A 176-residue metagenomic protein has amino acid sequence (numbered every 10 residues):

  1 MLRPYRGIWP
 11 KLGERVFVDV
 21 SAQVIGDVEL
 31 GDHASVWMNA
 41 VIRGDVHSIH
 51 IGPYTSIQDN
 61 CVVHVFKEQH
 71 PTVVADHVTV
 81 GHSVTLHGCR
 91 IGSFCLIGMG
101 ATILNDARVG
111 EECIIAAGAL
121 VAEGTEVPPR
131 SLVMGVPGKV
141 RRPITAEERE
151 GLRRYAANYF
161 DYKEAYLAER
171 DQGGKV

Functional and structural regions predicted by a protein language model:
M1-L12, D45-P53, D59-F66, H70-D76 (+1 more regions): Glycine-rich hexapeptide-repeat left-handed beta-helix
M1-V36: N-terminal segments that cap or nucleate solenoid repeat domains
H33, P53-Y54: Residue-level detector of alpha-helical secondary structure
